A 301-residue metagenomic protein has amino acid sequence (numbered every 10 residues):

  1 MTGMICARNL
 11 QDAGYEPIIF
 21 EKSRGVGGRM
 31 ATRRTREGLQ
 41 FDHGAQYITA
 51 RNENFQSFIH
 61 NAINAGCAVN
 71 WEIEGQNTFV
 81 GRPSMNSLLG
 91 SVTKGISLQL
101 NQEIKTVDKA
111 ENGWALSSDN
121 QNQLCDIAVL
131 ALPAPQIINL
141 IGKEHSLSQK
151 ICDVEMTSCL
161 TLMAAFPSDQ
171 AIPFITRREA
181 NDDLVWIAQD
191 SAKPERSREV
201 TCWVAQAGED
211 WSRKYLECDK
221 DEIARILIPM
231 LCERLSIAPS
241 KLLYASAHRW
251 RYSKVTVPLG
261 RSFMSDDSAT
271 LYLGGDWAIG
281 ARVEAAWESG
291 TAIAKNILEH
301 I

Functional and structural regions predicted by a protein language model:
G3-M4: N-terminal Rossmann-fold NAD(P) dinucleotide-binding loop
R8-R36: Glycine-rich FAD pyrophosphate-binding loop
G27, N122-I175, I237-S240: Central helical "cap/lid" subdomain
Y47-E53, A68-S91, E217-I223: Short beta-strand to alpha-helix junction loop
L100-A115: A conserved short coil-to-beta-strand element within the FAD-binding core of flavoproteins
M163-L216, E222, I226-L235: Active-site substrate-recognition segment that forms the wall of the catalytic cavity or substrate channel
R225-I226, C232-A269: Flavin (FAD/FMN) cofactor-binding core of flavoprotein oxidoreductases
R261-A294: Short FAD-binding loop at a beta-strand-to-alpha-helix junction that anchors the flavin cofactor in diverse
